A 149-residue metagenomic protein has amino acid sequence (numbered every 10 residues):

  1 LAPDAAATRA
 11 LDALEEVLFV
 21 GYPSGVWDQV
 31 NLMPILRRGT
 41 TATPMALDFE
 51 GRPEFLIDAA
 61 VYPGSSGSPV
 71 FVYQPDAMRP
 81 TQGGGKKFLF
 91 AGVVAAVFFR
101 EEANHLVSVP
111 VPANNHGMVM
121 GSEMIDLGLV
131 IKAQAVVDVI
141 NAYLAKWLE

Functional and structural regions predicted by a protein language model:
L1-A5, T40-T43: Active-site glycine-rich loop that binds ribose-phosphate moieties when present
A2-Q29: Short glycine/Trp-rich loop-beta-loop segment that forms part of the substrate-binding cleft
A13, R37, L89: Residues that flank catalytic or metal-binding motifs in active/ligand-binding sites
L14-F19, T41, I57, S66-V70 (+2 more regions): Terminal peptide-recognition signature
Q29-I35, P44-P53: Gly/Ser-enriched beta-turn/beta-hairpin loop segments
L56-V93, N104-V109: Catalytic nucleophile loop of clan PA
A103-E149: PDZ/PDZ-like groove recognition
